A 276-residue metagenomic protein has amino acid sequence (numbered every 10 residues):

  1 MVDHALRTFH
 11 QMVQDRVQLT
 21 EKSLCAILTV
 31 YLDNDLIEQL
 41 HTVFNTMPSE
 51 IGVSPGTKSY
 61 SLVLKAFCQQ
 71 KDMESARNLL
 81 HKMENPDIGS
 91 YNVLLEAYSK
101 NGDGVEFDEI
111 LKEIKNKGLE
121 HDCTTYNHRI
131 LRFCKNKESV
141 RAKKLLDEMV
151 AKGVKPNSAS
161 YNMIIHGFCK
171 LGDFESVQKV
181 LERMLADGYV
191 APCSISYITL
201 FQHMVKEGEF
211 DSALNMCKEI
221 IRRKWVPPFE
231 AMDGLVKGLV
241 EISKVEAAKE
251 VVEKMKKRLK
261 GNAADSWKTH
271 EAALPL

Functional and structural regions predicted by a protein language model:
M1-K22, A26-L28, N34-T42, T46-S49 (+4 more regions): N-terminal targeting peptides
A5, T20-C25, T29, L40 (+18 more regions): Pentatricopeptide repeat
R16, D35, I51-G52, K71 (+9 more regions): Inter-helix linker motif
I221-L276: C-terminal interaction modules of eukaryotic adaptor/scaffold proteins
